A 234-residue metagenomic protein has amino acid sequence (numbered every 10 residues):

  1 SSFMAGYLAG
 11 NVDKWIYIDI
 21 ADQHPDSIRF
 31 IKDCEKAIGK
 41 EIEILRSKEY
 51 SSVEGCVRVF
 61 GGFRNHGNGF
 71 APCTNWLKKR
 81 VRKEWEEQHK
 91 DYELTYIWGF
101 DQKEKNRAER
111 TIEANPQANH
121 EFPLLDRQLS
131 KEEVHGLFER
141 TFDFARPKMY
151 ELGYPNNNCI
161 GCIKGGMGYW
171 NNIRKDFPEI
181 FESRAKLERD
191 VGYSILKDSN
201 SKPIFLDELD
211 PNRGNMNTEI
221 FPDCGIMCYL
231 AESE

Functional and structural regions predicted by a protein language model:
S1-E234: Nucleotide-activated chemistry modules centered on ATP-dependent adenylation/adenylyltransferase
